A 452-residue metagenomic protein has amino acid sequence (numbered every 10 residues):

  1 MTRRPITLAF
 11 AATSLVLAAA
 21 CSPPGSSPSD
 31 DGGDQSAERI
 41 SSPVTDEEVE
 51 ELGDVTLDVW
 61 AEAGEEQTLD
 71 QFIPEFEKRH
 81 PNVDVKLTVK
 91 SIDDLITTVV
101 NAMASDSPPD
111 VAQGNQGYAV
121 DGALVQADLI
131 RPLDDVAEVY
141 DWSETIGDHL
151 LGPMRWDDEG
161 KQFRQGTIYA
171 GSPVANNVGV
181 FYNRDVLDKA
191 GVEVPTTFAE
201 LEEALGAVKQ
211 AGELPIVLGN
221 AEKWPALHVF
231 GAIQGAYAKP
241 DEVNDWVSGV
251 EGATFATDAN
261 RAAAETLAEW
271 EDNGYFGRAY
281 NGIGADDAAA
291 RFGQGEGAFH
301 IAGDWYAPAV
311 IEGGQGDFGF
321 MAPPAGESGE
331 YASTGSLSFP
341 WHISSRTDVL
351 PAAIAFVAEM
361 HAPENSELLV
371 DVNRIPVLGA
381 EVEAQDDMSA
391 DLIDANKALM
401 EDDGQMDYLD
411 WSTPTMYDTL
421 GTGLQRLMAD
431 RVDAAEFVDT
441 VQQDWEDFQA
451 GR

Functional and structural regions predicted by a protein language model:
R4-F10, C21-A127, E144, V194 (+4 more regions): Conserved N-terminal structural module of periplasmic/extracytoplasmic solute-binding proteins
R39, P43-E48, A119-N177: Hinge/lid segment of periplasmic solute-binding proteins
T68, V357-G379: Periplasmic-binding protein-like
D134-H149, Y237-A262, E312-G313, A325-S333 (+1 more regions): Short, solvent-exposed loop/beta-turn-alpha elements that line the ligand-binding surface or hinge of extracytoplasmic
G160-P173, V178, E202-A253, G297: Extracytoplasmic/periplasmic solute-binding protein
A207, S248-Y280: Glycine-centered hinge/linker elements that transmit conformational signals in sensory and ligand-binding systems
V229, G235-A238, E265-V349, A355: Extracytoplasmic/periplasmic substrate-binding proteins
S248-G249, G335, V372-A380, D394-Q449: C-terminal capping/gating helix-and-loop segments adjacent to ligand/active sites or protein-protein/ligand interfaces
